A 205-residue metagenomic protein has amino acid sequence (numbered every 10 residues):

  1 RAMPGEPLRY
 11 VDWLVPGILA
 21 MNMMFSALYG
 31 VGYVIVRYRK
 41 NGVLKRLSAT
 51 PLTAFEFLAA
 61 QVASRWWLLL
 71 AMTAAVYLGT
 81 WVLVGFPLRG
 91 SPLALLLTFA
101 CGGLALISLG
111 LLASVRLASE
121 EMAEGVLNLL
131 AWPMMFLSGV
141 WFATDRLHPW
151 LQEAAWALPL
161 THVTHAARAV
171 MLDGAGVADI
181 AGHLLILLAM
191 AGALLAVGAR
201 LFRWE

Functional and structural regions predicted by a protein language model:
R1-A49, A54-L95, F99, G103 (+3 more regions): Transmembrane helix-boundary elements of multi-pass transport/secretion proteins, especially ABC-type permease modules
G30, V34, Y38, G42 (+4 more regions): Membrane-spanning helices that line or support transport/gating and their immediate boundary helices in channels
A105-L111, S138-W141, H165-A167: Juxtamembrane membrane-interface segments at transmembrane alpha-helix termini
E120-S138: Pore- or pathway-lining transmembrane helices of multi-pass membrane proteins that form conduits for solutes/ions
F142-L184: Short hydrophobic, aromatic-rich alpha-helical segments embedded in or entering the lipid bilayer of multi-pass
